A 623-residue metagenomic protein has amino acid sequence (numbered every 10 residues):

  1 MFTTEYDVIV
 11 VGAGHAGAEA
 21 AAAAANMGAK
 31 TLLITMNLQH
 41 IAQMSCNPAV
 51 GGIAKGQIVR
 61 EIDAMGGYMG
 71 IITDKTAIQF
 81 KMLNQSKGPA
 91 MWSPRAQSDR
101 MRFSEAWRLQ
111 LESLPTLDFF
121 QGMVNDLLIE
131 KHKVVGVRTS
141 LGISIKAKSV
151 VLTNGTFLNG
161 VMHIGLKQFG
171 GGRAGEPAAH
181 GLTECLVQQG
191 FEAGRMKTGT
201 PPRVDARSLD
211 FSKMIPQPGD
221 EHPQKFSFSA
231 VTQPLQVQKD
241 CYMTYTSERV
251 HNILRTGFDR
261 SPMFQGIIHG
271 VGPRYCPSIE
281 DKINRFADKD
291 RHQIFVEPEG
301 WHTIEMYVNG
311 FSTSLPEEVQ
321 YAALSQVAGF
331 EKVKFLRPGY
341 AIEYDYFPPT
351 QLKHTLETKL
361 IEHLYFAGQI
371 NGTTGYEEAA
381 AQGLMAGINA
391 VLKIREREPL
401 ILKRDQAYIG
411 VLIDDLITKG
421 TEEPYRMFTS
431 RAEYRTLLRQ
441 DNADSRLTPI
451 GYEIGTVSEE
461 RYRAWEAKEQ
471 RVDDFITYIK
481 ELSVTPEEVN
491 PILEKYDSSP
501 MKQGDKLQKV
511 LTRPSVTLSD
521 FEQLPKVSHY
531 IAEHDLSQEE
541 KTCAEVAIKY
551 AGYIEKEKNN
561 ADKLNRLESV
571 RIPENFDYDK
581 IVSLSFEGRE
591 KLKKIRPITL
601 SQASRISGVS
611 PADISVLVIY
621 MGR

Functional and structural regions predicted by a protein language model:
F2-A16: Beta1/beta-strand and adjacent pyrophosphate-binding region of the FAD-binding site in flavoprotein oxidoreductases
T4-Y6, S140-S149: Core beta-strand elements of the Rossmann-like FAD/NAD(P) dinucleotide-binding domain in flavoenzyme oxidoreductases
V11, S144-G155: Short hydrophobic core segments
A22-D126, L141, T153-R173, P177-T183 (+2 more regions): Conserved N-terminal/central alpha/beta ligand/cofactor-binding core
N37, K55, T183-Y321, G329 (+2 more regions): An anion/pyrophosphate-binding glycine-rich loop and adjacent beta-alpha core in soluble alpha-beta enzymes
L128-S144: Conserved beta-strand-loop-beta-strand element in the redox core of flavoprotein oxidoreductases
Y307-T373, I401-D414, S537-K591, R596: A glycine-rich dinucleotide-binding beta-alpha-beta segment and adjacent secondary-structure elements that constitute
R431, L437, T448-S615, I619-R623: Extended, charge-enriched "interface" segments that sit outside catalytic cores
